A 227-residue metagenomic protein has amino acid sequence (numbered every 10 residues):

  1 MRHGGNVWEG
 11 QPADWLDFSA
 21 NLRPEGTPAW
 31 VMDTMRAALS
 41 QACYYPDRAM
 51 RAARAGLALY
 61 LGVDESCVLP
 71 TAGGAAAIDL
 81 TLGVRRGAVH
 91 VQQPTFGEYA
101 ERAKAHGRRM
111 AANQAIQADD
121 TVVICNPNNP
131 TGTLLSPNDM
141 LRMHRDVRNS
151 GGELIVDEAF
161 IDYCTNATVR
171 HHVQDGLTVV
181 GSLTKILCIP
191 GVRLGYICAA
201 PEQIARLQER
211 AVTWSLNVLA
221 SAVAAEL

Functional and structural regions predicted by a protein language model:
M1-Y44: N-terminal "arm"/small-domain region of PLP-dependent enzymes with the aminotransferase-like
A13, D17, E65-L69, V180: A structural boundary/capping signal
N21-P24, G74, F96, N126-T131 (+2 more regions): Short glycine-rich anion-binding loops that position phosphate/pyrophosphate groups of nucleotides and phosphorylated
T27-P28, A49, L177-L227: PLP-dependent aminotransferase class I/II
M50-L57, E65-V89: Conserved beta-loop-alpha segment that forms the PLP phosphate-binding cup at the N-terminus of a helix
C67, G83-N126, P130-N138, R145: PLP-dependent aminotransferase-like
K104, I116-A118, P130-I189, E202: Active-site pre-lysine segment of PLP-dependent enzymes
